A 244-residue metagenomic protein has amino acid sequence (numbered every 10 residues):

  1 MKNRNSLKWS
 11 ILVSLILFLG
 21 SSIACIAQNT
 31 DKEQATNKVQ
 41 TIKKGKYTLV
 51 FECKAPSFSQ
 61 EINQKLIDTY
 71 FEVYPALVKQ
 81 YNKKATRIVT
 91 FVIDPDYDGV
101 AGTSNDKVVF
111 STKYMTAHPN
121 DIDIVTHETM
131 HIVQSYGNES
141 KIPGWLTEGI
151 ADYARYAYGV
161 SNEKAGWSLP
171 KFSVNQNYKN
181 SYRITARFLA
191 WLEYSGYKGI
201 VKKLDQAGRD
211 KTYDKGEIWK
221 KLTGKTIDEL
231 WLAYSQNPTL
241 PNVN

Functional and structural regions predicted by a protein language model:
M1-T30: Bacterial Sec-dependent N-terminal signal peptides
N29, T185, L192-N244: Pan-zinc metallopeptidase signature
N29-T126, E139, D214-K215: Juxtacatalytic substrate-recognition/specificity segment
Q60-F71, M115-I124, K141-W145, Q176-R183 (+3 more regions): Soluble non-cytosolic domains of exported or imported proteins
V73, K141-Y182: Post-HExxH zinc-binding segment in Zn-dependent metallohydrolases
V78-D94, G137-G144, E163-P170, L189 (+1 more regions): Surface-exposed patches in mature extracellular/periplasmic domains of secreted proteins
G99-A101, G159-K164, K211-G216: Secretory-pathway/luminal and periplasmic proteins that interact with or process carbohydrate-rich
D123-Y136, E148-D152: Active-site recognition of the HExxH zinc-binding catalytic motif
